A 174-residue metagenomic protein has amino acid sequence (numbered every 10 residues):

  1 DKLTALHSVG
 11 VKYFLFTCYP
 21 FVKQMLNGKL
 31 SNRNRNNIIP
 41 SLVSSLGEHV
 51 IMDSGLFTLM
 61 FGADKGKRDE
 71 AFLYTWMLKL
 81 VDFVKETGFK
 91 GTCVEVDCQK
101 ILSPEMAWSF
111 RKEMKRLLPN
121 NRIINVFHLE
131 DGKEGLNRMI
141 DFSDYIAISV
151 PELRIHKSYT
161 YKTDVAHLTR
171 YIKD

Functional and structural regions predicted by a protein language model:
D1-L117: Non-catalytic, usually N-terminal nucleic-acid engagement modules in DNA/RNA processing proteins
R122-D174: Glycine/Thr-rich beta-alpha phosphate-binding loop at enzyme active sites
